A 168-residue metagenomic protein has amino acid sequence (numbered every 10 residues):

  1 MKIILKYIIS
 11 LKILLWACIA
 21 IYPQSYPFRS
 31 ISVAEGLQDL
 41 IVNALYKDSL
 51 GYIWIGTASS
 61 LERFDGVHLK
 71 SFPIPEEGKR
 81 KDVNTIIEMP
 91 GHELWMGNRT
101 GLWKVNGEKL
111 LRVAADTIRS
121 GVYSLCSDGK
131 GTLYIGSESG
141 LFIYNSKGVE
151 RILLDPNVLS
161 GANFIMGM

Functional and structural regions predicted by a protein language model:
M1-M168: Carboxylate-rich, polar loop motifs that coordinate divalent cations or form catalytic acidic clusters
